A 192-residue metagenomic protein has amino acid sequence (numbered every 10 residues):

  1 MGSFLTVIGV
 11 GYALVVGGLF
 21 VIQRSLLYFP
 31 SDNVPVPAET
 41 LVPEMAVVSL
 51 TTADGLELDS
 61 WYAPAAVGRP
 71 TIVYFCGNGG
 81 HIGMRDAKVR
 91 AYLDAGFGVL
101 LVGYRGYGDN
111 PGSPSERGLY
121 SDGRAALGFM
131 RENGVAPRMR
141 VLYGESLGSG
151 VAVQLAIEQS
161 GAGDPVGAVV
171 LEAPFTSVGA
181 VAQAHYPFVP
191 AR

Functional and structural regions predicted by a protein language model:
M1-F20, G150, A156, G167-A173: N-terminal short leaders/motifs
M1-F4, I22-L27, V34-A38, Y74-C76 (+3 more regions): Short linear motifs at secondary-structure transitions and domain/linker junctions
F4-T51: An N-terminal hydrophobic leader/cap segment in hydrolases
T52-Y62, A66-R192: Soluble catalytic domains of enzymes that build or remodel membrane lipids, polysaccharides, and related
